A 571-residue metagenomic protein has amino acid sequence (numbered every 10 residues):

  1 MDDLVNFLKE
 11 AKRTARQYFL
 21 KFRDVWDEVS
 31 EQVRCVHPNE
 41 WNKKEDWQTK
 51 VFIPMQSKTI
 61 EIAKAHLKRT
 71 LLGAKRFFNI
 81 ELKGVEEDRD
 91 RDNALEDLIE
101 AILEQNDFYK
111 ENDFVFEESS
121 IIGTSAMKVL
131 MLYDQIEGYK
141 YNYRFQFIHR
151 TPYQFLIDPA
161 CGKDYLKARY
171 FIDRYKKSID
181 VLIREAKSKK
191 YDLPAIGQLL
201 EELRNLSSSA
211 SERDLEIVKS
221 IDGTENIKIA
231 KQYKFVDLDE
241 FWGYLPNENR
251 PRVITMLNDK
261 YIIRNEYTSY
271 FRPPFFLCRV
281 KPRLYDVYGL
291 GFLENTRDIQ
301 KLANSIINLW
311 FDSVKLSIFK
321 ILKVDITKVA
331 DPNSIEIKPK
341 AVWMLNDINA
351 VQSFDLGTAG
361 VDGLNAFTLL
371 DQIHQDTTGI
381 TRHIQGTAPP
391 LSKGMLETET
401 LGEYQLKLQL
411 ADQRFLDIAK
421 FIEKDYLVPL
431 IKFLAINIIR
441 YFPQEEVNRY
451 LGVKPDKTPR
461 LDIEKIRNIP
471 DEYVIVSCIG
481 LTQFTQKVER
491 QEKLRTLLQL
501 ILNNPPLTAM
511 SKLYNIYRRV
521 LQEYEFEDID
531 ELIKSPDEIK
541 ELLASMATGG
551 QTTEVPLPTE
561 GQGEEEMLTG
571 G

Functional and structural regions predicted by a protein language model:
M1-E45, K50, N112, S119 (+5 more regions): C-terminal anchoring/interaction modules
M1-R252, L257-N258, D362, A366-L369 (+1 more regions): Extended, helix-rich architectural segments
G84, E100-I102, G291, Q409-Q413: Aromatic/His-enriched, Gly/Pro-containing loop or helix-boundary segments that lie immediately adjacent to catalytic
D90, D164, K189-D192, G291 (+3 more regions): Alpha-helix capping and helix-coil boundary motifs
I122, Y288-L290, T378: Short glycine-rich loop/turn motifs that provide flexible caps or phosphate-binding loops at active sites
L156, S220, F235-D237, M256-L257 (+8 more regions): Intrinsically disordered, low-complexity peptide-like regions
K231, E240-R283, A303, R490-A509 (+2 more regions): Sequence/fold signature of self-assembling virion shell proteins
E248-I337: Catalytic nucleotidyl-transfer cores of nucleotide-processing enzymes
